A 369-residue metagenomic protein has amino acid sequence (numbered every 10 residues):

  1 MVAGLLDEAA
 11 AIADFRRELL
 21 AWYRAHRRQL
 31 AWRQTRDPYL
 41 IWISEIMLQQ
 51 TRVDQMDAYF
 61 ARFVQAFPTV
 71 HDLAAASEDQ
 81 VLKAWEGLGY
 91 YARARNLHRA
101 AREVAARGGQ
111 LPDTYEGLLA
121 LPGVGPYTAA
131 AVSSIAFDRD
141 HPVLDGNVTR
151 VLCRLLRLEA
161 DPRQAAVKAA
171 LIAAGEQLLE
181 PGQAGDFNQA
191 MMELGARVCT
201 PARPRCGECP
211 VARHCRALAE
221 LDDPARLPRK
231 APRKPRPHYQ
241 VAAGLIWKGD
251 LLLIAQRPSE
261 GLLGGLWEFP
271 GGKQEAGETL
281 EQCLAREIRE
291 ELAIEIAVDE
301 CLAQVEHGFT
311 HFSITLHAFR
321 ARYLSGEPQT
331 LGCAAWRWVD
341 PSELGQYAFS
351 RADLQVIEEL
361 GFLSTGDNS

Functional and structural regions predicted by a protein language model:
M1-D14, G361-S369: Short, low-complexity, intrinsically disordered N-terminal peptides in bacterial proteins
G4-A9, E18, W22-G207, V211-E220 (+1 more regions): Catalytic cores of DNA base-excision repair glycosylases
Y23, M47, M191, C209 (+5 more regions): A residue-level signal for conserved active-site and pocket-lining positions in enzyme catalytic cores
E208-A242, G308, T315, Y347-L363: Acidic, metal-coordinating catalytic segment for phosphate/diphosphate chemistry, firing primarily on the Nudix
E220-E268, A297: N-terminal strand-loop-strand
F269-A303: The catalytic Nudix box helix
A318-S364: NUDIX/MutT-family hydrolases
